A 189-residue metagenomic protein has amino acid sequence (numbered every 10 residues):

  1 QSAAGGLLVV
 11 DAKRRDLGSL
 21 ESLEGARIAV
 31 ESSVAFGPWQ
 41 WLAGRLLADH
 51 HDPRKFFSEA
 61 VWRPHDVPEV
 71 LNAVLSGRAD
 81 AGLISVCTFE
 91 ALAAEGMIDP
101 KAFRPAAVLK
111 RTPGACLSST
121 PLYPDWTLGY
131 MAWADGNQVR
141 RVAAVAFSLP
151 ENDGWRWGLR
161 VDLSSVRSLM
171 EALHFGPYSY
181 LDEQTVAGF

Functional and structural regions predicted by a protein language model:
S2-L7, F56, I98-A143, W157-D162: Periplasmic-binding protein-like
A3-L71, C87: Bilobed "Venus flytrap"/periplasmic-binding protein-like clamshell domains and structurally analogous long
A12, S32, H50, R78 (+2 more regions): Sec/Tat-exported extracytoplasmic proteins
L23, A73-L75, V142: Hydrophobic residues within well-ordered alpha-helices
R27-S33, V61, L75-A79, G129-A132 (+1 more regions): Second-shell loop/turn segments in exported
P38-W39, G82, V139: Alpha-helix N-cap/helix-start motif
G44-A48, L75-S76, D80-T112: A ligand-binding cleft/hinge motif common to bilobed small-molecule-binding domains
S119, Y123-D125, A134-F189: An extracytoplasmic/periplasmic, membrane-proximal ligand-sensing/linker region
